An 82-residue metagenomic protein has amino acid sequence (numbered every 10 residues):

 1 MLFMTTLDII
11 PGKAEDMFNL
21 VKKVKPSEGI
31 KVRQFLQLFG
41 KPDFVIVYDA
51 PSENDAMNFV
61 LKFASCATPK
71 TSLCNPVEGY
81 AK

Functional and structural regions predicted by a protein language model:
M1-P26, K31, L36-P42, P51-N54 (+1 more regions): Short S/T/G/P-rich N-terminal loop/turn motif that feeds into the first structured element of a domain
K25-G29, F63-K70: A common structural junction motif
M57-V60: Charge-rich, low-aromatic oligomerization/scaffolding segments with amphipathic character
